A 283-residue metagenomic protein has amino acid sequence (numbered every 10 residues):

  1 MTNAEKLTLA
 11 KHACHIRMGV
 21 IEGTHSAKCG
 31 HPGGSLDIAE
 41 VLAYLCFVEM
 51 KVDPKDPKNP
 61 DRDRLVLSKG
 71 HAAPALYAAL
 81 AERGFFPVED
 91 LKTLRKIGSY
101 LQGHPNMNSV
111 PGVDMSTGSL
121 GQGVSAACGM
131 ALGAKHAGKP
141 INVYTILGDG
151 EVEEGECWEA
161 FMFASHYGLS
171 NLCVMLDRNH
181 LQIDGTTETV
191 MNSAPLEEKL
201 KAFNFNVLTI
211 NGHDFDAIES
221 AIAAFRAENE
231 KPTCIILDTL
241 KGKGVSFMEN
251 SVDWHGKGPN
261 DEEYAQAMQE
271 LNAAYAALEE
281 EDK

Functional and structural regions predicted by a protein language model:
M1-I16: N-terminal hydrophobic or amphipathic helices/low-complexity stretches enriched in small/hydrophobic/Pro/Gly
A13-C29, D177-N179: N-terminal capping segment at the start of a domain
V20-G23, S35-H166: Cofactor-binding active-site loop characterized by glycine-rich and histidine/acidic residues
E40, H71-A72, L76, N179-H180 (+2 more regions): Glycine-rich beta-alpha junction loops
D63-L65, I141-T145, L172, N229-T239: Generic beta-sheet signal
Y77-A79, N106, E156-W158, D184-E188 (+2 more regions): Short acidic, glycine/serine/threonine-rich loops at helix termini
G112, S116-S119, V124-A227: Thiamine diphosphate
F205, F215-K283: Glycine/aspartate-rich loop-and-adjacent alpha/beta segment that forms the canonical ThDP
